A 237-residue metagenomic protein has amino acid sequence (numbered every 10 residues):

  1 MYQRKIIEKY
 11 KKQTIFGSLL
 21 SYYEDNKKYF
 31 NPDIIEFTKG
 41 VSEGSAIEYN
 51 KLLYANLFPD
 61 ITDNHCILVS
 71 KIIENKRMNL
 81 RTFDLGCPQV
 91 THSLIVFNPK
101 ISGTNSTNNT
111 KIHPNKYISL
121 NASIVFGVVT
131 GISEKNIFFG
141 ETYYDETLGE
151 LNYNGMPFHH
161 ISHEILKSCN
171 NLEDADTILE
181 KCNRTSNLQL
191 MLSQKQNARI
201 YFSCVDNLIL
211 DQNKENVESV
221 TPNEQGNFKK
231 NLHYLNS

Functional and structural regions predicted by a protein language model:
M1-I47, K71-S237: C-terminal, well-structured catalytic/ligand-binding subdomain of enzymes
E36-G40, A46-I67: Conserved, charged/glycine-enriched, solvent-exposed linker/hinge segments that sit just outside catalytic
